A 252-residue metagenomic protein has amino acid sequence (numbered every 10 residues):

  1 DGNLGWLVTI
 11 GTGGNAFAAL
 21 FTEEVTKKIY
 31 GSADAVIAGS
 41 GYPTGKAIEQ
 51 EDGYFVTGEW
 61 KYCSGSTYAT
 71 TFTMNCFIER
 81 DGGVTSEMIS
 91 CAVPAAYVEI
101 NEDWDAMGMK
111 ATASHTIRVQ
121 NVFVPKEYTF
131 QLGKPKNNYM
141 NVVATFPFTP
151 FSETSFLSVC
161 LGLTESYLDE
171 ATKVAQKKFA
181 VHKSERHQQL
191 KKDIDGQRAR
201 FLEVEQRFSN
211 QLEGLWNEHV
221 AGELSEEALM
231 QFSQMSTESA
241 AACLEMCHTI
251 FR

Functional and structural regions predicted by a protein language model:
D1-Y68: Glycine-rich flavin
A35-A38, A106-K110: Short Gly/Pro-enriched turn/cap motifs at secondary-structure boundaries
P43, T70-F72, I89, H115 (+2 more regions): Structural beta-strand/beta-sheet cores of well-ordered domains, especially the beta-sheet scaffolds that support
P43-K46, E102-M109, T116: Short Gly/Thr-rich strand-loop-strand
I48-E49, G65-T67, D81-T85, G108-A111 (+1 more regions): Solvent-exposed alpha-helices and their adjacent loops that cap or buttress functional pockets in soluble metabolic
E59-E102: A short core secondary-structure module
M107-L202: Glycine-rich beta->alpha junctions and the first turn(s) of the following alpha-helix
S158-R252: Alpha-helical interface subdomain recognition
